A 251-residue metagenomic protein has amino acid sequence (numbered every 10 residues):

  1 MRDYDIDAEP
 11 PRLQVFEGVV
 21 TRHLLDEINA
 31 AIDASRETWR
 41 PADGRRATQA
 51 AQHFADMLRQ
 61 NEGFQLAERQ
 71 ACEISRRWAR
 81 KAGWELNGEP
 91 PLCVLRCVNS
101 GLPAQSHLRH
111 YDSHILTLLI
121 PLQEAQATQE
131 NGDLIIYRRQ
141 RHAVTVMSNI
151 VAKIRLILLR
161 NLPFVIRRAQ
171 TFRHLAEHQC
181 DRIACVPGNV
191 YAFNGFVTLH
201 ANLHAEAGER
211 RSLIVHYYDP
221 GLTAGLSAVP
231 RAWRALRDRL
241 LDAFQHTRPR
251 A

Functional and structural regions predicted by a protein language model:
M1-W78, A104, R231: Non-heme Fe(II)/2-oxoglutarate
P11-L13, I115, R210-S212: Short hydrophobic/aromatic beta-strand or adjacent loop that forms the aromatic wall/cage of a ligand/substrate-binding
K81-C93: A short coil-to-beta-strand element that immediately follows conserved catalytic motifs
P90-C97, V146: A short glycine-rich, His/Asp/Glu-containing loop-to-beta-strand
C93, L118-I120, L213-Y217: A structural signal for short, well-ordered beta-strand segments
V98-L102, F196-T198: Short beta->alpha connector loops
S100-P187: Catalytic core of non-heme Fe(II) oxygenases with the double-stranded beta-helix
T145, N149, L156-A251: Catalytic core of Fe(II)/2-oxoglutarate
